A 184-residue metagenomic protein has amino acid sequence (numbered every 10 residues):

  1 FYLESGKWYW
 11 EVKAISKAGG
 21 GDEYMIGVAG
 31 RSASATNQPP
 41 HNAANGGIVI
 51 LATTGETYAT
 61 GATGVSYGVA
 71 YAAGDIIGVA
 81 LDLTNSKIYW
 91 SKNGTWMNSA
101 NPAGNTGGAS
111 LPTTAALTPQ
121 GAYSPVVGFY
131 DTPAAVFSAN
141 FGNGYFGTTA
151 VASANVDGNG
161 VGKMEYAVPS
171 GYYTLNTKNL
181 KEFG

Functional and structural regions predicted by a protein language model:
F1-G184: PRY/SPRY (B30.2) beta-sandwich protein-interaction domains and their adjacent Ser/Pro/Gly-rich low-complexity linkers
